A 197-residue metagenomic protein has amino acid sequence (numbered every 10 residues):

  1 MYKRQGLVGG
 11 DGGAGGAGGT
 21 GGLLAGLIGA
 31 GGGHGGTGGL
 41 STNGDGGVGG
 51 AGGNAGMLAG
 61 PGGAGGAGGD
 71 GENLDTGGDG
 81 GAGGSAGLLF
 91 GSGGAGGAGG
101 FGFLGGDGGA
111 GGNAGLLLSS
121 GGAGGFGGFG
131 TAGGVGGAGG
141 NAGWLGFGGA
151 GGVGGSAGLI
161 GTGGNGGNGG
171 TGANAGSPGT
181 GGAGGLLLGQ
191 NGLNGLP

Functional and structural regions predicted by a protein language model:
M1-P197: Long, compositionally biased tandem-repeat segments
